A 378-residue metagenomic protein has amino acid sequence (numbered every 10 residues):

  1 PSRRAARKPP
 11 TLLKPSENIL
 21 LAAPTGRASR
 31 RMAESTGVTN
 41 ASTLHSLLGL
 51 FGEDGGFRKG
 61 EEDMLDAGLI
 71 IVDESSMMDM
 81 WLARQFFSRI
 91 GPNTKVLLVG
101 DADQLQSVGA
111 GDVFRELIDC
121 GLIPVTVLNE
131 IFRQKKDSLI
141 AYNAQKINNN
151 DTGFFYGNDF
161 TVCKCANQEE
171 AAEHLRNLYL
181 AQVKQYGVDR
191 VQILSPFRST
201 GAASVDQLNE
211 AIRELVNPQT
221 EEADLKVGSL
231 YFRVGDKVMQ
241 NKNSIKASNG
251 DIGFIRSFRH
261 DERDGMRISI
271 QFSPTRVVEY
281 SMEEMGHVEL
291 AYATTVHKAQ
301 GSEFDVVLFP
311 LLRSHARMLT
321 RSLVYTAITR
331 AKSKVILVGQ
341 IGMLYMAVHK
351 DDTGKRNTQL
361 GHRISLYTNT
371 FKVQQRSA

Functional and structural regions predicted by a protein language model:
P1-G157: ASCE P-loop NTPase helicase motor core
S2-A5, L12, A102-K246, R256 (+1 more regions): Conserved helicase motor core of P-loop NTPases
E17-L21, V191, K334: Short active-site oxyanion
S29-R30, Q106, G201-A203, M343-A347: Short, charged/polar "capping" segments at the starts of alpha-helices and the immediately preceding loops
T36-T39, F87-R89, L208-E214, L323-A327 (+1 more regions): Short, solvent-exposed amphipathic alpha-helical segments in soluble enzyme and RNA/protein-processing domains
L69-D73, L97, Q192-L194, M239 (+2 more regions): Structural motif
G91, Y231-V234, S248, A299: Residue-level recognition of short, solvent-exposed, well-ordered loop/turn junctions that link secondary-structure
N149, D251-A378: C-terminal accessory regions
